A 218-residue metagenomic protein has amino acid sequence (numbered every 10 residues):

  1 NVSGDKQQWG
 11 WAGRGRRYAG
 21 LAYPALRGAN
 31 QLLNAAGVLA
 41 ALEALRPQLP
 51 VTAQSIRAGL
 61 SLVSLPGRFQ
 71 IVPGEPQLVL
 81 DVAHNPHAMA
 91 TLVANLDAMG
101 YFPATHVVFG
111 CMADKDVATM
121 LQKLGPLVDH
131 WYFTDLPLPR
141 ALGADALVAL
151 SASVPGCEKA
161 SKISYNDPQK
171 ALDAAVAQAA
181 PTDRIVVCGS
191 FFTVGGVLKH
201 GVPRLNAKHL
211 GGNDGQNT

Functional and structural regions predicted by a protein language model:
S3-Q8, A12, Q77-L80, P86 (+1 more regions): C-terminal helical cap/extension that packs against the catalytic core of soluble nucleotide-cofactor enzymes
G10-H130: Nucleotide phosphate-binding/pyrophosphate-handling subdomain across enzymes that bind or process nucleotide phosphates
L45-R46, L96, S151, P155 (+2 more regions): Active-site catalytic pocket residues across diverse enzymes, especially alpha/beta-hydrolases
L136-R140, A207-T218: Short, flexible loop segments at boundaries between secondary-structure elements
S190: Active-site-proximal loop/hinge segments that shape catalytic or ion-binding/gating pockets
T193-G195: Short, active-site-adjacent cap segments at secondary-structure transitions
